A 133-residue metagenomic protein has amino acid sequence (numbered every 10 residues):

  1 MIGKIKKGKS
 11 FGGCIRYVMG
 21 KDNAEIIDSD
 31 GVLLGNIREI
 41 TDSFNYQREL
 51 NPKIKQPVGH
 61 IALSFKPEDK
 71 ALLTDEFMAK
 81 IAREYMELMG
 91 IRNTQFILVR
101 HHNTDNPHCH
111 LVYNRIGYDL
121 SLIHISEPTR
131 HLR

Functional and structural regions predicted by a protein language model:
I2-I61: SsDNA-processing nucleotidyl-transfer enzymes
D28, Q47, N93-F96, I125: Generic preference for well-ordered secondary structure
P57-I123: Histidine-centered divalent-metal-coordination microenvironment in nucleic-acid enzymes
I123-R133: Single conserved hydrophobic/aromatic residue that forms the stacking wall/gate of nucleotide- or nucleobase-binding
